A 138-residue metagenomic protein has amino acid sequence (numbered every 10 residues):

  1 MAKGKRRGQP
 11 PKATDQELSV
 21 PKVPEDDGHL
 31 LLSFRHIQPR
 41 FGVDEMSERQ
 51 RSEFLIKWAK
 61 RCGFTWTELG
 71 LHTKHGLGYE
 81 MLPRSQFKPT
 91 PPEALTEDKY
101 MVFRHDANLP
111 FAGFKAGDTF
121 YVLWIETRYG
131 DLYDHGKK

Functional and structural regions predicted by a protein language model:
M1-A107, T119-K138: Basic, Lys/Arg-enriched alpha-helical interface segments
L109-F111: Histidine-centered metal-chelating micro-motifs
